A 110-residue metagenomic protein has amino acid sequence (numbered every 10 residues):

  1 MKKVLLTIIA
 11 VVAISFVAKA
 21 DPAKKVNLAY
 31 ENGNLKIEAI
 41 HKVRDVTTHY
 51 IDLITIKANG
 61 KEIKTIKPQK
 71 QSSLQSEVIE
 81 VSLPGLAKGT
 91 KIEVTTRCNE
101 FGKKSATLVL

Functional and structural regions predicted by a protein language model:
M1-V4: Positively charged n-region of N-terminal signal peptides that target proteins for export
V12-D21: Sec/Tat signal peptide C-region and signal peptidase I cleavage site
A20-L28: Short, compositionally biased P/S/T/A/G/V-rich stretches that sit at domain boundaries
A29-K61: N-terminal targeting signals for Sec/Tat export/insertion, comprising classic cleavable signal peptides
K36, S72-E80: Aromatic sugar-binding surface patches on proteins that engage polysaccharides or sugar-phosphate polymers
K61-S72, V109-L110: Solvent-exposed serine/threonine-rich low-complexity stretches and specific carbohydrate-binding patches
S82-G89: Surface-exposed, short loops/turns at beta-strand junctions within beta-sandwich domains
T96-A106: Short acidic/polar inter-strand loop motif in beta-rich domains
